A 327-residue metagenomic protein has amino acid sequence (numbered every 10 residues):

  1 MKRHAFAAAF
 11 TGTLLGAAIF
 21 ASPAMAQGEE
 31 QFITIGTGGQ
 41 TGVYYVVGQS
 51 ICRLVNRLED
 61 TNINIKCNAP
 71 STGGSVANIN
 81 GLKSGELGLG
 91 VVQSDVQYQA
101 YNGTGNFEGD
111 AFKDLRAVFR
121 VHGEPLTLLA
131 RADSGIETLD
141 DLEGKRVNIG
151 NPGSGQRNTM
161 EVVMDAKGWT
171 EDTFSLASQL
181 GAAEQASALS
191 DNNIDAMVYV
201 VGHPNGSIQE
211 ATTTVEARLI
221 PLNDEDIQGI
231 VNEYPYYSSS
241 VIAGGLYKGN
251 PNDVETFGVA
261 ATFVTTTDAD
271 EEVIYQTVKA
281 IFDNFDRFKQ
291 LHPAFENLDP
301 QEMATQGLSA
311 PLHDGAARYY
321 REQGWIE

Functional and structural regions predicted by a protein language model:
M1-T13: Bacterial N-terminal signal peptides that target proteins for export
I19-A26: Sec/Tat signal peptide C-region and signal peptidase I cleavage site
Q27-Q99: N-terminal (or domain-start) structured segment
F32-L58, R120, E124-D191, D286 (+2 more regions): Bilobed "Venus flytrap"/periplasmic-binding protein-like clamshell domains and structurally analogous long
L87-H122, G202-N205: Acidic, polar ligand-binding/catalytic clefts
S94-V96, T104-N106, S134, E171-V264 (+1 more regions): Pocket-lining segment of extracytoplasmic ligand-binding domains
K145-V162, Y236-L298, E302-T305: Ligand-binding clefts/hinges and TM-proximal coupling segments of bilobed small-molecule sensing domains
E184, S190-D191, V201-L219, D226 (+3 more regions): An extracytoplasmic/periplasmic, membrane-proximal ligand-sensing/linker region
